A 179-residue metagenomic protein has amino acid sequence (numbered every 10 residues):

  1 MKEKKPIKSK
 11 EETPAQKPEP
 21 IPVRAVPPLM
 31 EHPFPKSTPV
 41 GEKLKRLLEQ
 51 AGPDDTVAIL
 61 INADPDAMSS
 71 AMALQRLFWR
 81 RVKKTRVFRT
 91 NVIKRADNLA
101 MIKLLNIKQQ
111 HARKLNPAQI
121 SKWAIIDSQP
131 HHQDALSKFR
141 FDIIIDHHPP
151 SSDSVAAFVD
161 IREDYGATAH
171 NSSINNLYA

Functional and structural regions predicted by a protein language model:
K2-A179: Replace "Mg2+/Mn2+-dependent" with "divalent metal-dependent
